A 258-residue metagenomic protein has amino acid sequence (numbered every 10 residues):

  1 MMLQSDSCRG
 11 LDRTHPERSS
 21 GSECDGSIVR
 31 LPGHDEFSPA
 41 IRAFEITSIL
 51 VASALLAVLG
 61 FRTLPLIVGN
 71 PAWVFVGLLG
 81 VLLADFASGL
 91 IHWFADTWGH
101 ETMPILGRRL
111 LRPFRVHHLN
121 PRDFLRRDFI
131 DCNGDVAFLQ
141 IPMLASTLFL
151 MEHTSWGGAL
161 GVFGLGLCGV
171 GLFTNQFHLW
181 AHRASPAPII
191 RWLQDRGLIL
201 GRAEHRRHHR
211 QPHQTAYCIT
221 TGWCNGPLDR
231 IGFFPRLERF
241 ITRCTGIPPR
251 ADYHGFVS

Functional and structural regions predicted by a protein language model:
M2-A43, W98, T102-M103, L119-I130 (+2 more regions): Cytosolic/stromal cytosol-facing helical appendages immediately following the last transmembrane segment
A40-A54, N70, V74-G77, A137 (+1 more regions): Alpha-helical transmembrane segments
I46-G60, L83-F86, L144, G169-F173: Hydrophobic alpha-helical transmembrane segments of multipass integral membrane proteins
S48-L56, I130-F149: Core segments of transmembrane alpha-helices that mediate helix-helix packing or line hydrophobic substrate/ligand
L59-F75, L148-V162: Helix-coil boundary and interhelical linker segments in multi-pass alpha-helical membrane proteins
V74-H100, V170-L179: Hydrophobic alpha-helical membrane-embedded segments
G89-N120: Membrane-helix interface/capping segments
V136-V170: Internal catalytic-core helix/loop-beta-alpha segment that presents or stabilizes conserved functional determinants
